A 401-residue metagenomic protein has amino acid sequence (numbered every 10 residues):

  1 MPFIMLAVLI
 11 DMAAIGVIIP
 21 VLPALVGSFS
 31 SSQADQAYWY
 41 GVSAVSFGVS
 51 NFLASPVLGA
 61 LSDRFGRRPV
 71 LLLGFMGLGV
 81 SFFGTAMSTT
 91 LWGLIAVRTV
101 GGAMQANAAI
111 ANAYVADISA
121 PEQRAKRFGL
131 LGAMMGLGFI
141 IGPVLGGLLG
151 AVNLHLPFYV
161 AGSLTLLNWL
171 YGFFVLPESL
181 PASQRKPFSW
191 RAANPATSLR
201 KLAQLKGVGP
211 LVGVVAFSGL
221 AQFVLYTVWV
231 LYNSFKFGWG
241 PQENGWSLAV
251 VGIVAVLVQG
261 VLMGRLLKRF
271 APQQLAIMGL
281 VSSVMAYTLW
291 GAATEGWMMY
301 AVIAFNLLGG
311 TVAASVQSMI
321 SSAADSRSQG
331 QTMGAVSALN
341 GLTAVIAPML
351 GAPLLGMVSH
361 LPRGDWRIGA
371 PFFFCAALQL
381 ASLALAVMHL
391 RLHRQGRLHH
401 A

Functional and structural regions predicted by a protein language model:
P20-A37, T227-N244: Short amphipathic helix-loop junctions that connect adjacent transmembrane helices in Major Facilitator Superfamily/SLC
F52-L91: Conserved MFS/SLC helix-loop-helix module at the cytosolic interface between two early adjacent transmembrane helices
A54-G66, V258-P272: Helix-to-loop junctions at the C-terminal end of transmembrane segments in multipass secondary transporters
G66, M87-W92, M104, G238 (+1 more regions): Helix-breaking motifs and short loop linkers at transmembrane-helix boundaries and internal kinks in secondary membrane
A96-G136: Cytoplasmic helix-loop-helix junction between adjacent transmembrane helices in 12-TM secondary transporters
G150-S163, P353-Q379: A membrane-interface helix-boundary motif in multi-pass transporters
P177-V214, K236, A401: Juxtamembrane intracellular "pre-TM" segments in multi-pass secondary transporters
Q273-V316: C-terminal transmembrane helical hairpin of 12-TM major facilitator-type secondary transporters
